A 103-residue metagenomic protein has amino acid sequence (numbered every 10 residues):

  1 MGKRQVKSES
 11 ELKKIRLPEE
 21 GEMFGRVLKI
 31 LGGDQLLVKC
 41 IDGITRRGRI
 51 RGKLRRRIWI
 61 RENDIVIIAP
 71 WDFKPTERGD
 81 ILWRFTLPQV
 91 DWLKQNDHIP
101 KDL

Functional and structural regions predicted by a protein language model:
M1-M23: Short boundary/loop segments of OB/S1/cold-shock single-stranded nucleic-acid-binding domains
K13, R26, R55-R56: Short, conserved secondary-structure segments in the cores of folded domains
K29, C40, P70, W83-F85: Flexible glycine-/small-residue-rich
G33-V38: Short aromatic-glycine-enriched beta-strand elements
D42-G52: Short, structured beta-strand/loop micro-motifs enriched in basic residues and often containing a Trp
I50-R55, L87: A short, sequence-level motif marking secondary-structure junctions
L54-I67: Short nucleic-acid-contacting surface segments enriched for D/E, G, S/T with interspersed K/R
D72-I99: OB-fold/S1-family single-stranded nucleic acid-binding modules
